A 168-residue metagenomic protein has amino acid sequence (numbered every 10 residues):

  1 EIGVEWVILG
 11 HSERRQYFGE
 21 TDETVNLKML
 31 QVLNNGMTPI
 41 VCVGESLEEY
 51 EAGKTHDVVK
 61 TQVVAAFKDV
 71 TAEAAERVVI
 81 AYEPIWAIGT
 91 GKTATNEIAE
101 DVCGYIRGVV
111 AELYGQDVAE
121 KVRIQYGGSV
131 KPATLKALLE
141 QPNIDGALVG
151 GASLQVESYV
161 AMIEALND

Functional and structural regions predicted by a protein language model:
E1-D168: Active-site loop-to-helix "anion-binding N-cap" substructures in soluble metabolic enzymes
